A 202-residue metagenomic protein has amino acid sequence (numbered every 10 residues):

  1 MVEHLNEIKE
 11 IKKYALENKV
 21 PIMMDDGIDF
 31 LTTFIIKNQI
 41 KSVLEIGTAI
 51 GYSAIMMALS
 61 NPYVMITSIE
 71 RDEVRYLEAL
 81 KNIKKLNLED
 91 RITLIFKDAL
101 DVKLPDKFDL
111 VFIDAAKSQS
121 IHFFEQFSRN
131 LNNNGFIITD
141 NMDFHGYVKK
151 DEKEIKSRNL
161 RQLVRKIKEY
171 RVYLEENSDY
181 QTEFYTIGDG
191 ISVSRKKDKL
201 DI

Functional and structural regions predicted by a protein language model:
M1-L110, K117-I138, M142-I202: A short alpha-helical cap/connector motif
